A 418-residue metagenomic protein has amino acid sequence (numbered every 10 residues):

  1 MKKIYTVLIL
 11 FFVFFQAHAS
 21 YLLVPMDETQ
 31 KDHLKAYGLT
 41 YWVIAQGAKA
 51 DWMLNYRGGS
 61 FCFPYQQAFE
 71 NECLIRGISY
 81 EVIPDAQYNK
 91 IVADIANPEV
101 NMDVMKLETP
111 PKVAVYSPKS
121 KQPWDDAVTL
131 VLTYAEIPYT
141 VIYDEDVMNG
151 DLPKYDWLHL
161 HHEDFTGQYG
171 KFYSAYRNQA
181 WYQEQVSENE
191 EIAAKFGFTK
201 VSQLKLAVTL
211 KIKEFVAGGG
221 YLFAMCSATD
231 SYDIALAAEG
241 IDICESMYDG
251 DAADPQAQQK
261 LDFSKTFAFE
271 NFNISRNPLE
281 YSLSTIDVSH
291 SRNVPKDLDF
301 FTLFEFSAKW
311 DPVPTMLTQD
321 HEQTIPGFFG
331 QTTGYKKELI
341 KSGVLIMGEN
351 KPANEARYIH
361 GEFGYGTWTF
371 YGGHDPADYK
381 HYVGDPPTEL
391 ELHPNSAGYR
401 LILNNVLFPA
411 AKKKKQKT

Functional and structural regions predicted by a protein language model:
K2-L10: Sec-dependent signal peptide recognition, specifically the positively charged N-region followed immediately by
F14-Q16: N-terminal signal peptide c-region/cleavage motif recognized by signal peptidases
A19-D126, A135, G373: Hydrophobic targeting/anchoring helices
S20-C62, D242, I340-T418: Extracellular ligand-binding/catalytic regions of CAZymes and related secreted enzymes and adhesion modules
Y21-L22, D27-K31, C62, Q66-N71 (+2 more regions): Helical hinge/lid and interdomain linker segments adjacent to catalytic or ligand-binding clefts that mediate domain
K106-T109, G150-P153, F215, L339 (+1 more regions): Extracellular/periplasmic catalytic domains that process cell-envelope and extracellular macromolecules
D126, T133, D230, K260-V383: Catalytic beta-strand/loop cores that center a nucleophilic Ser/Cys/Thr and support acyl-enzyme chemistry
Y182-Q183, G197-F198, A217, A237-G240 (+2 more regions): Catalytic cores of eukaryotic secretory-pathway lumenal/extracellular enzymes that build and remodel glycoconjugates
